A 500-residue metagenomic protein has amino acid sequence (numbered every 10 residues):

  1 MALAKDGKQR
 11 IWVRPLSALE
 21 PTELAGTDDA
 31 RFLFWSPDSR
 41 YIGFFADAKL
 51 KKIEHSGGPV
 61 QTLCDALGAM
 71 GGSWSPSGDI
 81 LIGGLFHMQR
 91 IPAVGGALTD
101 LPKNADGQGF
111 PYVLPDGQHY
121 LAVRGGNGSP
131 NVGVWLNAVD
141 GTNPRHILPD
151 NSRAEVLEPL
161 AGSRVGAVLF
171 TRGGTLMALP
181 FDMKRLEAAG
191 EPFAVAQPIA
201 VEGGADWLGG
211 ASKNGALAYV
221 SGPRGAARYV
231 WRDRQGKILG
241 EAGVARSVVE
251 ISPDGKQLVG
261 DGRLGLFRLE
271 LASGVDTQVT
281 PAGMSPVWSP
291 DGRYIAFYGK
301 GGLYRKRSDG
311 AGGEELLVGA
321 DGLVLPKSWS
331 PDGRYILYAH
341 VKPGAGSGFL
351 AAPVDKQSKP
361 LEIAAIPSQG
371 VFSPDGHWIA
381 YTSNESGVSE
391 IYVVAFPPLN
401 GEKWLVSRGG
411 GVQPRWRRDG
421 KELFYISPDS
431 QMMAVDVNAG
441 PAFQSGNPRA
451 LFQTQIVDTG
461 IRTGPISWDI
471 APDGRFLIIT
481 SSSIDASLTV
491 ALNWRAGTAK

Functional and structural regions predicted by a protein language model:
M1-K500: Acidic, proline/glycine-rich low-complexity intrinsically disordered segments
